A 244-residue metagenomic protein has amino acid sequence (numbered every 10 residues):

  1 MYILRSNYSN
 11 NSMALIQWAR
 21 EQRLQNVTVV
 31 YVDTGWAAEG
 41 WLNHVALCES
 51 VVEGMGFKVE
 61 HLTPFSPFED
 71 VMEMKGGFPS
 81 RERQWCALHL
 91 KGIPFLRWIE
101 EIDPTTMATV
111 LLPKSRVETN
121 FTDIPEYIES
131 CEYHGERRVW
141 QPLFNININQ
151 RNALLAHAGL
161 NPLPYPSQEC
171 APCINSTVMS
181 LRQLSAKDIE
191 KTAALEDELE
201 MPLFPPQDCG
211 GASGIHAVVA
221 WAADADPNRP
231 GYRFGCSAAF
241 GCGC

Functional and structural regions predicted by a protein language model:
M1-C244: Nucleotide-activated chemistry modules centered on ATP-dependent adenylation/adenylyltransferase
